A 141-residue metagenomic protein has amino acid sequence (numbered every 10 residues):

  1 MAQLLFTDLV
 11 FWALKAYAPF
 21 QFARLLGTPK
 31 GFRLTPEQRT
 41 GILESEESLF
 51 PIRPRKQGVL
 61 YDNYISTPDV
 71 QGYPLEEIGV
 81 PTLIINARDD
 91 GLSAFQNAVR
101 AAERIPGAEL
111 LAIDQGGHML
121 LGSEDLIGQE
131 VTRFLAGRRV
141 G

Functional and structural regions predicted by a protein language model:
M1-Y73: Alpha/beta-hydrolase
D69-G72, F95, D125: Structural motif corresponding to alpha-helix initiation and N-cap regions
E76-G79, R104-I105: Short, conserved loop/helix-junction motifs that constitute active-site signature segments in enzyme catalytic cores
I78, I84-N86, D90: Short beta-strand/loop motif that positions the catalytic acidic residue of the alpha/beta-hydrolase fold
G91-N97: Conserved alpha/beta-hydrolase "acid-adjacent" motif
G107-G141: Catalytic active-site module of serine/aspartate enzymes centered on a nucleophile-bearing elbow/loop
